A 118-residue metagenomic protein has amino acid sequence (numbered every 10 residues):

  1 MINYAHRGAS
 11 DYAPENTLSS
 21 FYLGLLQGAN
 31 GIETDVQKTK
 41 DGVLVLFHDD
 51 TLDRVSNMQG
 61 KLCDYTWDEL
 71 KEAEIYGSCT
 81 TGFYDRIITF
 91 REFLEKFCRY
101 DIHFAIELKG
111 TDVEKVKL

Functional and structural regions predicted by a protein language model:
M1-L118: Phosphate-group recognition and catalysis centered on beta-loop-alpha active-site segments
